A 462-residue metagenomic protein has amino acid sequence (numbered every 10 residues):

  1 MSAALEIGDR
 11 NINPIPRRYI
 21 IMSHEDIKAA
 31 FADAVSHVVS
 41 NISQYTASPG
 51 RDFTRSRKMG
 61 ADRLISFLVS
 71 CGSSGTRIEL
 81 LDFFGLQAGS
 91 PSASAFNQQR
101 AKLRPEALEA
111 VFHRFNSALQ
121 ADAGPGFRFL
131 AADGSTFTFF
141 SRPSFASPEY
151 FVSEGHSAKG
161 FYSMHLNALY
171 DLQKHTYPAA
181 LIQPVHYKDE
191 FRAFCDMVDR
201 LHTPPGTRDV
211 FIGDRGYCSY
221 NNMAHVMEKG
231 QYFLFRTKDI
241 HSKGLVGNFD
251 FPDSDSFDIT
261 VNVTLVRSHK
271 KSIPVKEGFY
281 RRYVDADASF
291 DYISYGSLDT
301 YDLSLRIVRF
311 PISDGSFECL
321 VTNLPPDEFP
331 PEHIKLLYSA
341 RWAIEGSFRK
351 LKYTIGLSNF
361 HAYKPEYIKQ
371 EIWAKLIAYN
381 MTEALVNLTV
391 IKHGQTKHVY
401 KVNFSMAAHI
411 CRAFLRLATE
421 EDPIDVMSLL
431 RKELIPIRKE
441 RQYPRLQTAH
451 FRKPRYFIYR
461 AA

Functional and structural regions predicted by a protein language model:
S2-S74, D82, S90-P91, A95-L103 (+3 more regions): Single, function-defining residue in the core of a domain
F84, V111-H113, E149, E154 (+3 more regions): Juxtamembrane helix-loop transition sites at the ends of transmembrane segments in multi-pass membrane proteins
Q87-S153: Active-site- or DNA-interface-adjacent structural scaffold in DNA-acting proteins
